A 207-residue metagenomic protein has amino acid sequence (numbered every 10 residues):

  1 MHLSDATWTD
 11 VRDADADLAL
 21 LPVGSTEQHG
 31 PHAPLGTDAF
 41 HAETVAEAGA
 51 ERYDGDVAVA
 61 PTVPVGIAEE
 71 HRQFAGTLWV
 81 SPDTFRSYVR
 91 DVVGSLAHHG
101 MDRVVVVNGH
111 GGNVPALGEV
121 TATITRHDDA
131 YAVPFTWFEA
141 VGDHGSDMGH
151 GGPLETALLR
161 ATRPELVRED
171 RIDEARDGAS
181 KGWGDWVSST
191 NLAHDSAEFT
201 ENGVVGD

Functional and structural regions predicted by a protein language model:
M1-H99, R103, G111-D207: Extended, histidine- and acidic-residue-enriched regions that form the cofactor-binding/catalytic faces
